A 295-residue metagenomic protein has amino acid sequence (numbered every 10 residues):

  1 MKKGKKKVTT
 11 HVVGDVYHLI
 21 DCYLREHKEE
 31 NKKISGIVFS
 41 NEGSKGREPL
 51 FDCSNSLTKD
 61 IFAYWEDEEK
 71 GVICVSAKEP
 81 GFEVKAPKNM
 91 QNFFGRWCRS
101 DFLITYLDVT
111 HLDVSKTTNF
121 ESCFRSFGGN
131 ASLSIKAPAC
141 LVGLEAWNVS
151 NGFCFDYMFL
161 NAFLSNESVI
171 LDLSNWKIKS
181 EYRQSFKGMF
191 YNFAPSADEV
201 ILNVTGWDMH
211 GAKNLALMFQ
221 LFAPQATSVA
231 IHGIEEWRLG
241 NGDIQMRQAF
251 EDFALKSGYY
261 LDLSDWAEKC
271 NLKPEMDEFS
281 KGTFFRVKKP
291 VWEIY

Functional and structural regions predicted by a protein language model:
K2-Y295: Negatively charged
